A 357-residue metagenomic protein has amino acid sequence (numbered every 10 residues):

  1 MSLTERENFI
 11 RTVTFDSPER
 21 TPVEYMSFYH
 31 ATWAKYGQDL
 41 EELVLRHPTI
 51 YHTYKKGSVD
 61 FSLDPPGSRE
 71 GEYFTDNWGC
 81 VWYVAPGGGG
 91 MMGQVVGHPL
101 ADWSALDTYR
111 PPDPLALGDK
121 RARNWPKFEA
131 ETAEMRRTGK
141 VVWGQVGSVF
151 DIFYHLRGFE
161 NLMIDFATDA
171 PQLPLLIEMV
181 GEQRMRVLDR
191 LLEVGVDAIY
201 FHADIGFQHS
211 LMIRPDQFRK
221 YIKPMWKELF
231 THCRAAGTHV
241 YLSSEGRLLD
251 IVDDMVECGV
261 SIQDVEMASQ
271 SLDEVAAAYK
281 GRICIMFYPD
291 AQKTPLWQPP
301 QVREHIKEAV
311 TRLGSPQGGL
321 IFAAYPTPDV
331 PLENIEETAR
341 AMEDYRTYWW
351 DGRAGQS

Functional and structural regions predicted by a protein language model:
M1-A34, T75, V84, R110-S357: Active-site loop segments of alpha/beta catalytic cores
V23, T49-T53, T75, C80: Secondary-structure transition motif
T32-G67: Segments that shape or occlude catalytic/ligand-binding pockets
D39, D102-A105, S271, D290: Short, solvent-exposed coil/turn linker segments
L45-S58, L100-A116, V146-L156: An N-terminal domain-start capping segment
P65-L115, R137-V141: A contiguous, low-structure linker/loop signature
